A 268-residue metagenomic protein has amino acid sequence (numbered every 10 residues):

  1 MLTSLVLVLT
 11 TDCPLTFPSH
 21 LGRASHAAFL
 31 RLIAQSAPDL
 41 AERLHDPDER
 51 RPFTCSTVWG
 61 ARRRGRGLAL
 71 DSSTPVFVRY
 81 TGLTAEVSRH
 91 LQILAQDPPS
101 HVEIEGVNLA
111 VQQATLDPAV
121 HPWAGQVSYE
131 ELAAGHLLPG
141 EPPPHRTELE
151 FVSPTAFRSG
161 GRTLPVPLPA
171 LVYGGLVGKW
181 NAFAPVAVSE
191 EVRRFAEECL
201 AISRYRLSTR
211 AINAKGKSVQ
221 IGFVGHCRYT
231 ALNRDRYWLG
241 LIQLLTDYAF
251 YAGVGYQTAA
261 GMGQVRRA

Functional and structural regions predicted by a protein language model:
M1-A268: RNA-interacting cores
